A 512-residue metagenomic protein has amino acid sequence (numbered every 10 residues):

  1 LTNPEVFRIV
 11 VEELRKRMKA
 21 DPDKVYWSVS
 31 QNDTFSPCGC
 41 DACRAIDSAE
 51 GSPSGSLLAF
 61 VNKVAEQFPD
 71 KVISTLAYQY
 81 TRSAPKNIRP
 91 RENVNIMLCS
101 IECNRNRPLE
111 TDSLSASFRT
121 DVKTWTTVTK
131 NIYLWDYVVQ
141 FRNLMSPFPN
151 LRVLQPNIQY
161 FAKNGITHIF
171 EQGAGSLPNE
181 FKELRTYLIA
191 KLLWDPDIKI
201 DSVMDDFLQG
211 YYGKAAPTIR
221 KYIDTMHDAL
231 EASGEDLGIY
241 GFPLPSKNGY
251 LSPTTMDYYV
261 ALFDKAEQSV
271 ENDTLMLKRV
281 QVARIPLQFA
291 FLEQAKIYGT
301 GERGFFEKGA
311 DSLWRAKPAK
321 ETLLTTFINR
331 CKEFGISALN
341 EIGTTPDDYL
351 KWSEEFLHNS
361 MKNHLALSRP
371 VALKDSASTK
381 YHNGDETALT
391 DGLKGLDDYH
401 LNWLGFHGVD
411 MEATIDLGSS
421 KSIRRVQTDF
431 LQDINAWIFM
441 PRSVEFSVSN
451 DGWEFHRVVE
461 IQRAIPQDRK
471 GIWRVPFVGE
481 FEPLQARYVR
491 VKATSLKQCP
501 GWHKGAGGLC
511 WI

Functional and structural regions predicted by a protein language model:
L1-T126, I132, D136-L154, H168 (+4 more regions): Aromatic-lined carbohydrate-binding surfaces of glycoside hydrolases
M18-K19, A162, S419: Non-catalytic positions within long, well-ordered alpha-helices that form the structural scaffold/packing of enzyme
I96, F161, F207, K296 (+2 more regions): Hydrophobic, well-ordered secondary-structure elements that form the walls of internal hydrophobic environments
L192-S376: Catalytic domains of carbohydrate-active enzymes that cleave complex glycans
F207, K380-Y399: Acidic, glycine-anchored loop motifs typical of Ca2+
K394-V459, W473-I512: Aromatic, loop-rich ligand-recognition surfaces of beta-strand-rich domains
R457-Q467: Solvent-exposed serine/threonine-rich low-complexity stretches and specific carbohydrate-binding patches
